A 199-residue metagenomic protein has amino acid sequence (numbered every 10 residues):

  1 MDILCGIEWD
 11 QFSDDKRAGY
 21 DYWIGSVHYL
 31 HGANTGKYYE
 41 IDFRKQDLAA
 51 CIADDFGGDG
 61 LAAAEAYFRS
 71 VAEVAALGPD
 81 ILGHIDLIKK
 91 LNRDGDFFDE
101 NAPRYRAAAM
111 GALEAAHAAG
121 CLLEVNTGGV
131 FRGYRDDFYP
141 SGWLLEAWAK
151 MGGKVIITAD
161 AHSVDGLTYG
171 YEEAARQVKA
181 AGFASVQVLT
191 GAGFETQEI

Functional and structural regions predicted by a protein language model:
M1-A118: Extended substrate/RNA-proximal surfaces in nucleic-acid metabolism proteins
G95-I199: Charged catalytic cores and adjacent phosphate/nucleic-acid-binding surfaces used for phosphate/nucleic-acid chemistry
